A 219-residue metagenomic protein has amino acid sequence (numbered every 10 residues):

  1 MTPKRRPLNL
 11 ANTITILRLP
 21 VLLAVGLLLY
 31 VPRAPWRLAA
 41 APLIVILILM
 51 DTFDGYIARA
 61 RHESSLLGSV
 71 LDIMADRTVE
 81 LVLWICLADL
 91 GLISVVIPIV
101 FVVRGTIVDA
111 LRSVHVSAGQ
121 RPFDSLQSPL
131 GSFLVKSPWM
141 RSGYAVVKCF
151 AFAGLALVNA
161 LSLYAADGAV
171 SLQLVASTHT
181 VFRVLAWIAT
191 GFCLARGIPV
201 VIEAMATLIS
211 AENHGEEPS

Functional and structural regions predicted by a protein language model:
M1-L22, G26, A41-V45, I73 (+1 more regions): A feature for the membrane-embedded catalytic helix bundles of lipid/isoprenoid biosynthetic enzymes
V25-W36: Short, hydrophobic transmembrane alpha-helix segments
L38, V70: DHp/HisKA histidine-phosphotransfer helix
I48-L49: A generic "structured core" feature
T52: Cytosolic catalytic cores of cyclic-nucleotide second-messenger enzymes
G55, S65, S69: Aspartate-rich (DDxxD/NDxxD/DxxxD) Mg2+/diphosphate-binding motifs and their adjoining helix-loop segments
